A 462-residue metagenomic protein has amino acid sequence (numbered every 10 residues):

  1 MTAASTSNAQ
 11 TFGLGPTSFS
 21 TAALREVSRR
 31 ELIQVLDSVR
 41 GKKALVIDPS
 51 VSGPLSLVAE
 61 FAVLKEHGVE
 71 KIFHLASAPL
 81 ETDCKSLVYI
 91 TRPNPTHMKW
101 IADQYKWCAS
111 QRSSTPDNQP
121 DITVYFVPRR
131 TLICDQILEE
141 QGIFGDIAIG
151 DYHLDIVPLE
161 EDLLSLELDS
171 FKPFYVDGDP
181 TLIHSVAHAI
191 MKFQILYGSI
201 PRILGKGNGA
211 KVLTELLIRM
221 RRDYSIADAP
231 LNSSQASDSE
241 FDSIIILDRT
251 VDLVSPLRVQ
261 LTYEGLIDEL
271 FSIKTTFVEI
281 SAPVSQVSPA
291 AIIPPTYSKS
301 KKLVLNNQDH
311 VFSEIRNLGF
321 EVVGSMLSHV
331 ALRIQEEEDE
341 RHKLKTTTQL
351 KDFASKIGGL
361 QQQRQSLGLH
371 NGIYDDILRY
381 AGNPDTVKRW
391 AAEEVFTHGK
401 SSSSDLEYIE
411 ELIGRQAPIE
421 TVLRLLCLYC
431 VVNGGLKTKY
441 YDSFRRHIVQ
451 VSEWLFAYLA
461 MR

Functional and structural regions predicted by a protein language model:
M1-R462: Extended, well-folded catalytic/binding cores that form a central cleft or groove in large enzyme and scaffold domains
